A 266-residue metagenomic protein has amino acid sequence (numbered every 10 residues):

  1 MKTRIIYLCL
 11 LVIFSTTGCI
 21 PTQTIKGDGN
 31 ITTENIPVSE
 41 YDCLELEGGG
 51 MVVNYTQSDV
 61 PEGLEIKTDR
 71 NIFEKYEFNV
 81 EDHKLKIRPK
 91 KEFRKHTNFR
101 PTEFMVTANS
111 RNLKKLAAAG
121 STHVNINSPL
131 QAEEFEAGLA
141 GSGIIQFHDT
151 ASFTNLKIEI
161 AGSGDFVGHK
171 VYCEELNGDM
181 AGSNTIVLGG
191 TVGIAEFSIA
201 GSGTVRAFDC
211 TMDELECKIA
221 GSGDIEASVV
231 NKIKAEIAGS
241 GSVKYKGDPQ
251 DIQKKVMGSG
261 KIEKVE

Functional and structural regions predicted by a protein language model:
M1-E266: Intrinsically disordered, low-complexity terminal regions
